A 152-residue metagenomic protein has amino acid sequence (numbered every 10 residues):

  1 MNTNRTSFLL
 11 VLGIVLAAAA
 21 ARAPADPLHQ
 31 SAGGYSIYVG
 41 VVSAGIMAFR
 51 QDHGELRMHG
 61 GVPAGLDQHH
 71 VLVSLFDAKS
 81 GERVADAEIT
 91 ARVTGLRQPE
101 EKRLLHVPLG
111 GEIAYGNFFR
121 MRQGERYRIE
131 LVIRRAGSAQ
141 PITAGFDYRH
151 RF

Functional and structural regions predicted by a protein language model:
S7-A18: Bacterial N-terminal signal peptides
P24-H70, P99, H150-R151: Beta-strand-rich domain onsets/edges
D67-K79: Beta-strand-rich structural segments
G81-A91, Q98-E101: Short flexible loop/turn segments that cap and initiate beta-strands
L105-V132: Short, solvent-exposed, Trp/other aromatic-anchored flexible loops in extracytoplasmic proteins
R135-I142: Short acidic/polar inter-strand loop motif in beta-rich domains
I142-F152: Short beta-strand elements
